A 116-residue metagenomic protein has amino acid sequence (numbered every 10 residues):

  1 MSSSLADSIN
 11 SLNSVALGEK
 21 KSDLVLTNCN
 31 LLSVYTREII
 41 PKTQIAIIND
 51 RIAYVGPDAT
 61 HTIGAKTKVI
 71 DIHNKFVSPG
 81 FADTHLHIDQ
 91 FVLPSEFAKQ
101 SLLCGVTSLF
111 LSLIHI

Functional and structural regions predicted by a protein language model:
S4-L24, L31-S78: Histidine-rich, glycine-flanked metal-binding segment
K21-L26, T62-L109: Replace "His-x-His-based motif
V55, L111-S112: Generic beta-strand/beta-sheet core signal
I114-I116: Conserved small/polar residues in nucleotide/adenosyl-binding loops
